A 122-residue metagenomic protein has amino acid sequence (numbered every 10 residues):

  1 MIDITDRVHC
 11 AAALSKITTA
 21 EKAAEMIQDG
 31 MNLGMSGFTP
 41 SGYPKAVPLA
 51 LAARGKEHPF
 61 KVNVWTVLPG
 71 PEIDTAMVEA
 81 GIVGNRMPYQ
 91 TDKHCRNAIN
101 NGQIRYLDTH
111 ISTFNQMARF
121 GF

Functional and structural regions predicted by a protein language model:
M1-F122: Conserved alpha/beta enzyme-core scaffold
